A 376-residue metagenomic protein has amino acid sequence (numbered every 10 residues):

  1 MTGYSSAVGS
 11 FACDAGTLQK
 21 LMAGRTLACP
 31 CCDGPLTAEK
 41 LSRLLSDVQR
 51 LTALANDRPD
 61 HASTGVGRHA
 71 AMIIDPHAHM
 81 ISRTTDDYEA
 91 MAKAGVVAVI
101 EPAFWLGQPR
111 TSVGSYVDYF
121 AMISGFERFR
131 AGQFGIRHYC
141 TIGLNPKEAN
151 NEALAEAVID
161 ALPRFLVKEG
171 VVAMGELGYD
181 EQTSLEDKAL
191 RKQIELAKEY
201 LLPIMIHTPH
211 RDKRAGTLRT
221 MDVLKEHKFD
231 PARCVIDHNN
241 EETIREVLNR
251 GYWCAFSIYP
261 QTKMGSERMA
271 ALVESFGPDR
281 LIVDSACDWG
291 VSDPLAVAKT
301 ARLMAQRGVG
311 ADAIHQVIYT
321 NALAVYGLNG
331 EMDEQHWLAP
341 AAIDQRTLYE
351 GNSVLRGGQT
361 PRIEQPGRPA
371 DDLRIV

Functional and structural regions predicted by a protein language model:
D14, Q19-M22, C31, L45-R211 (+4 more regions): Mid-domain alpha/beta scaffold segments of enzyme catalytic cores
L27: Cys/His-enriched microdomains
C31, V48-T64, A298-V376: Mid-to-C-terminal alpha-helical segments outside catalytic/metal-binding sites
G34: Short Cys/His-rich local motifs and their 1-3 flanking residues in nucleic-acid-associated proteins and small
A38-S42: Short Cys/His-rich "knuckle" micro-motifs
T84-D86, S184, R214-M221, I244-R250 (+3 more regions): Histidine/acidic-residue-rich catalytic or RNA/ligand-binding cores of hydrolases and nuclease-related proteins
G95-V97, G170, E199-L201, K225-P231 (+2 more regions): Glycine-enriched alpha-helix->loop->beta-strand junction motifs that scaffold or abut catalytic
F276-P294, I314: Short acidic/histidine-rich active-site segments
